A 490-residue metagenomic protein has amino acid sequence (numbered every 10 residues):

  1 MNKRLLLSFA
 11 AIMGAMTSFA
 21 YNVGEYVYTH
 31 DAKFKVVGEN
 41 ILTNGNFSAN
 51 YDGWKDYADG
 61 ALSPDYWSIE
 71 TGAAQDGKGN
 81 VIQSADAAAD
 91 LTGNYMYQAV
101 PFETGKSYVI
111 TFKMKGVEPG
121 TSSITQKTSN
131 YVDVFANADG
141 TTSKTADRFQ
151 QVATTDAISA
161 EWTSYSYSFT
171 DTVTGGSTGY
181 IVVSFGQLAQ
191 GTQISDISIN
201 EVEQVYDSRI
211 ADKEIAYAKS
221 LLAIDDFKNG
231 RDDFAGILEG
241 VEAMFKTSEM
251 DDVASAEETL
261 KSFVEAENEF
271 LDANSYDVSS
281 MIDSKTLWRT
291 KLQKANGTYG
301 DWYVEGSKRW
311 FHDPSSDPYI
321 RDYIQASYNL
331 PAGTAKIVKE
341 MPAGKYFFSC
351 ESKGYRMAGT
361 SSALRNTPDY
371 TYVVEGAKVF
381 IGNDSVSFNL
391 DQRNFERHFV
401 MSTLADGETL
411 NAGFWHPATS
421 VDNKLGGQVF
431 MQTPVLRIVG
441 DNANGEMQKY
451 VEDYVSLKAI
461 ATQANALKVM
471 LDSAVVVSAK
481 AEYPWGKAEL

Functional and structural regions predicted by a protein language model:
M1-N22: Sec-dependent, cleavable N-terminal signal peptides
Y21-N22, T43-D90, W288-N329: Extracellular glycan-recognition surfaces and repeat-rich motifs
N22-G38, E203-D283, N442-L490: Beta-rich interaction/scaffold domains
F47, N94-S122, Y165-D171, I197 (+5 more regions): Extra-cytoplasmic beta-strand recognition segments
I82-E103, S123-S129, K144-V152, I324-P342 (+1 more regions): Secreted extracellular polysaccharide-interacting domains
A89-L91, E103-T104, K115-K127, L188-Q190 (+3 more regions): Extended, low-complexity, turn-rich repeat/linker tracts enriched in Gly/Pro/Ser/Thr and Asp/Glu that occur
G140-G176, V374-T409, T419-V421: Extracellular carbohydrate recognition and processing domains and analogous Trp-centered ligand-binding platforms
F185-E201, P417-D441: Extracellular carbohydrate recognition
